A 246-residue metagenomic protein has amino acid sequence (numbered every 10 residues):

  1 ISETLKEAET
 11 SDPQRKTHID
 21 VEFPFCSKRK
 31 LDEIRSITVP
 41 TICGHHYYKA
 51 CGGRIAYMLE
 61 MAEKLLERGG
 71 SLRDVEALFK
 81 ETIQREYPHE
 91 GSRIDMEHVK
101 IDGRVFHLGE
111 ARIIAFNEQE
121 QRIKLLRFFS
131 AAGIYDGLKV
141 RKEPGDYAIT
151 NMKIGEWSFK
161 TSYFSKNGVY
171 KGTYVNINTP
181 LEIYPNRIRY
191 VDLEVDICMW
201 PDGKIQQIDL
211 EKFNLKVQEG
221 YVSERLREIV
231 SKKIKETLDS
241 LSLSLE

Functional and structural regions predicted by a protein language model:
I1-I177, E224-S244: Active-site bordering "gate/hinge" segments that shape substrate access to catalytic or cofactor-binding pockets
E81-I83, K100, E182, N186-R187 (+1 more regions): Short, well-ordered helical secondary-structure segments
G91-S92, K153, L181, I208 (+1 more regions): A generic structural signal for ordered alpha-helices
R104-F106, Y184-P185, Q207-I208, K216: Short helix/loop capping segments that flank catalytic or ligand/cofactor-binding pockets
S130-A132, T179, E211-K216: Short, solvent-exposed aromatic-acidic interface loops
G133-V140, P185-N186, K216-G220: A short, polar/proline- and glycine-enriched secondary-structure boundary/capping micro-motif
N167-C198: Short, internal acidic amphipathic alpha-helical interface segments that mediate docking to partner proteins
V191-L238: A hydrophobic, small-residue-rich beta->alpha segment in the mid-to-C-terminal subdomain of diverse proteins
